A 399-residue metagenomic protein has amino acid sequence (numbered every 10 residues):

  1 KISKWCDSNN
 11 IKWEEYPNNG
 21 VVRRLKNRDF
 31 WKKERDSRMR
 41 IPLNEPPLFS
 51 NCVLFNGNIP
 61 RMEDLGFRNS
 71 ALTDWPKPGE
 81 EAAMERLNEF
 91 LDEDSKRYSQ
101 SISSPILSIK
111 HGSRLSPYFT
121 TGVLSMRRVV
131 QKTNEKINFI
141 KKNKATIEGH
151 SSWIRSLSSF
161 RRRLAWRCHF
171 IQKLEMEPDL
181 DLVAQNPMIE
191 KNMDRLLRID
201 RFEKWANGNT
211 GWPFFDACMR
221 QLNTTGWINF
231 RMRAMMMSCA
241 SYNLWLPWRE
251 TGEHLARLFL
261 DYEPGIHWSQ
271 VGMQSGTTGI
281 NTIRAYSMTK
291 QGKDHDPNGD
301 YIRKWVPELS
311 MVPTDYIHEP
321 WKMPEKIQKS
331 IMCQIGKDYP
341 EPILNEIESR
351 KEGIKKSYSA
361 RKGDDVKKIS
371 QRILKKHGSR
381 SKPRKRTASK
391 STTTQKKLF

Functional and structural regions predicted by a protein language model:
K1-R161, I171, T278-F399: Active-site "lid/cap" and pocket-lining segments within catalytic core domains
R114-D315: Active-site-proximal binding-pocket segments
